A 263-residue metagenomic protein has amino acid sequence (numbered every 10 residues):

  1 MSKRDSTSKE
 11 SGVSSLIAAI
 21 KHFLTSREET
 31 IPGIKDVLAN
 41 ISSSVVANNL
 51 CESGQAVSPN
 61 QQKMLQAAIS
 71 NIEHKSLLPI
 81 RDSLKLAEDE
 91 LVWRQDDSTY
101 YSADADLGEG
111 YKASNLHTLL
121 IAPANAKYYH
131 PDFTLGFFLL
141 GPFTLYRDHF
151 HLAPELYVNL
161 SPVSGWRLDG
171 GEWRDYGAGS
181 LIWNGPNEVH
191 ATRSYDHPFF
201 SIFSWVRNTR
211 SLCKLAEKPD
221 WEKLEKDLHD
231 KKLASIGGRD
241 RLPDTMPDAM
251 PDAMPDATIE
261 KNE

Functional and structural regions predicted by a protein language model:
K3-R4: Extended repeat-based interaction scaffolds and adjacent low-complexity, acidic/S/T/P-biased segments that form broad
K9-H130, D230-K231, R241-T245, I259-E263: A short, N-terminal "cap"/entry segment at the start of jelly-roll beta-barrel domains of the cupin/DSBH fold
S114, T134, A153: Exposed loop/turn and edge beta-strand positions of beta-sandwich/beta-sheet ligand-binding modules
H130-D132, L156, G170-V189: Short acidic-glycine-tyrosine-enriched beta hairpin
F137-F143, H149-W166: Short, conserved beta-strand element in jelly-roll/cupin
Y146-H149, G165-L168, N184, V189-Y195: Short beta-strand His + acidic residue motifs that chelate non-heme Fe in jelly-roll/DSBH and cupin folds
L152-A153, L160-V163, G170-E172, D196 (+1 more regions): A short beta-strand motif that forms part of the nucleic acid-binding face of small beta-barrel RNA-binding folds
Y195-E263: Double-stranded beta-helix
